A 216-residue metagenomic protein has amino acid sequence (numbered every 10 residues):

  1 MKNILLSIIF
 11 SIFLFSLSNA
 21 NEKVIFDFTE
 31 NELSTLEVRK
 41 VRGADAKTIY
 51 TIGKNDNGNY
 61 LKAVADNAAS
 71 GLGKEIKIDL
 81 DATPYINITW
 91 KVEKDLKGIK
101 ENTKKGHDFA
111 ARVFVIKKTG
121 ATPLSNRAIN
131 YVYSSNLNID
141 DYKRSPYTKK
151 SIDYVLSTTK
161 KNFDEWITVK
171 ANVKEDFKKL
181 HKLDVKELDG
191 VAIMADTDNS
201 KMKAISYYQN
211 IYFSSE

Functional and structural regions predicted by a protein language model:
S7-L14: Bacterial N-terminal signal peptides
A20-G43: Extracellular carbohydrate-recognition regions
F28, V191, Q209-F213: Extracellular beta-strand elements of beta-rich domains used for carbohydrate recognition/degradation or cell-matrix
I49-G71: Short carbohydrate-recognition loop motifs
E75-I86, K160-F163, D184: Extracellular/lumenal carbohydrate-interaction signature centered on repeated Trp-anchored short motifs
T89-D95, K118-G120, K174: Solvent-exposed strand-to-loop "edge" motifs in beta-rich extracellular domains
G106-S151: Extracellular/luminal beta-rich ligand-recognition and adhesion surfaces characterized by aromatic-Gly/Pro-enriched
D108-V113, K149-S151, L156-T159, F163-K203: Extracellular beta-strand ligand-recognition surfaces/modules
